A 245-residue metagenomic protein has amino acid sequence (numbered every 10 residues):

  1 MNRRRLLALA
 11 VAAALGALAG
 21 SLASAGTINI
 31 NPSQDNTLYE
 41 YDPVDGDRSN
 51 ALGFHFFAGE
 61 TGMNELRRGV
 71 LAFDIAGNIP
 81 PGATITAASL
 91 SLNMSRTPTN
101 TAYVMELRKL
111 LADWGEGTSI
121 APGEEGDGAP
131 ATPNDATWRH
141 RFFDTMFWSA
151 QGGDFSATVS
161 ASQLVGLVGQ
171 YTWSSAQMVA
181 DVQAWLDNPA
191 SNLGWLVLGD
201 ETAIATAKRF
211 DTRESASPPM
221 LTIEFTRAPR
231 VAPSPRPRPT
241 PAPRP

Functional and structural regions predicted by a protein language model:
M1-A10: Bacterial N-terminal signal peptides that target proteins for export
V11, S21-T27, F225-P245: Short, threonine-centered small-residue motifs that mark membrane-proximal processing/anchoring sites and TM-junction
S24-G77, E201-I204, R213-M220, E224-R227: Flexible, small-residue-rich N-terminal segments that precede or flank a structured functional core
L66-R68, N78-S89: Extended extracellular/luminal ectodomain segments enriched in beta-structured repeat modules
F73, T84-R96, L221: A short beta-strand element within beta-rich, extracytoplasmic domains of secreted/secretory-pathway proteins
N93-A102, A203-A205: Extended, low-complexity, turn-rich repeat/linker tracts enriched in Gly/Pro/Ser/Thr and Asp/Glu that occur
T97-A184: Beta-strand-rich interaction/scaffold domains
S175-S217, E224-R227: Ser/Thr/Pro-rich, low-complexity mucin-like regions that serve as glycosylated stalks/linkers or repetitive adhesive
